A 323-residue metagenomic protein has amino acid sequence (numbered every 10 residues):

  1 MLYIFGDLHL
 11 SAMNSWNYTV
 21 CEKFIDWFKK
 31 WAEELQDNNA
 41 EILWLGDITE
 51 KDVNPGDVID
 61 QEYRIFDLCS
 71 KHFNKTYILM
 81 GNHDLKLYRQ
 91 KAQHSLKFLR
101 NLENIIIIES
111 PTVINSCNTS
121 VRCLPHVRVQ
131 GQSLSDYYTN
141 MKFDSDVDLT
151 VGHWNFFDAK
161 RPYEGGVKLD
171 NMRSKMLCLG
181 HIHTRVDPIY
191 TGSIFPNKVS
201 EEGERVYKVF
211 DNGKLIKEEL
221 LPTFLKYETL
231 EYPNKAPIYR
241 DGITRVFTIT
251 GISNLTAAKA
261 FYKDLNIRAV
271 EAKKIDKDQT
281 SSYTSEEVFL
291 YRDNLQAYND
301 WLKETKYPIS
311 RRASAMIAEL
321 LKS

Functional and structural regions predicted by a protein language model:
M1-I65, S135-D146, K322-S323: N-terminal active-site segment of His-dependent metallophosphoesterases
I4-G6, E41-D47, K75-N82, I107-S110 (+4 more regions): Active-site neighborhood of phospho(di)ester-bond hydrolases with catalytic His/Asp-centered motifs
N14-W16, G46-F66, L85-L102, P162-V167 (+2 more regions): Metal-dependent catalytic neighborhoods of phosphoester/phosphodiester hydrolases
D37, N212-S323: Accessory, non-catalytic peripheral segments of nucleic-acid enzymes
C69-F73, F143-D144, K168-R173, Y239: Short, conserved loop/helix-junction motifs that constitute active-site signature segments in enzyme catalytic cores
M80, D84-K168: Conserved catalytic scaffold of divalent metal-dependent phosphoesterases
N104-I106, N118-V121, D148, S174-L177 (+3 more regions): Active-site regions of enzymes building and remodeling cell-envelope glycoconjugates
F156-E219: Conserved beta-sheet core of the metallophosphoesterase superfamily
